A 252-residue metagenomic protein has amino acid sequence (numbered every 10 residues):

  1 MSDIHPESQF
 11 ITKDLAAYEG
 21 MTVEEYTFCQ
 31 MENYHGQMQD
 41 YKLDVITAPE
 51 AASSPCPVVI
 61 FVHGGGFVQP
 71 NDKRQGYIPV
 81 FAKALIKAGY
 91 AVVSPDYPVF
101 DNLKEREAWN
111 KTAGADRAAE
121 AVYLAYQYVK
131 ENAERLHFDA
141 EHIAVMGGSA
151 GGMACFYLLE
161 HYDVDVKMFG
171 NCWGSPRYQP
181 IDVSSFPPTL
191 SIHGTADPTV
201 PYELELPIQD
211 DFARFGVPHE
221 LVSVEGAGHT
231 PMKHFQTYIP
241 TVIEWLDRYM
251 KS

Functional and structural regions predicted by a protein language model:
S2-S53: N-terminal cap/lid segment of alpha/beta-hydrolase-fold proteins
A51-C56, G64-L103, Q179, P198-T199: Short substrate-entry loop that stabilizes the transition state in hydrolases
K111-E134: Alpha/beta-hydrolase active-site loop
L136-G148: Alpha/beta-hydrolase fold nucleophile elbow
G152-D163: Short glycine-enriched nucleophile-adjacent loop and the immediately C-terminal alpha-helix near the catalytic center
V164-S175: A conserved short beta-strand
S191-H193, D197: Short beta-strand/loop motif that positions the catalytic acidic residue of the alpha/beta-hydrolase fold
L206, A213-S252: C-terminal catalytic histidine-bearing segment of alpha/beta-hydrolase fold enzymes
